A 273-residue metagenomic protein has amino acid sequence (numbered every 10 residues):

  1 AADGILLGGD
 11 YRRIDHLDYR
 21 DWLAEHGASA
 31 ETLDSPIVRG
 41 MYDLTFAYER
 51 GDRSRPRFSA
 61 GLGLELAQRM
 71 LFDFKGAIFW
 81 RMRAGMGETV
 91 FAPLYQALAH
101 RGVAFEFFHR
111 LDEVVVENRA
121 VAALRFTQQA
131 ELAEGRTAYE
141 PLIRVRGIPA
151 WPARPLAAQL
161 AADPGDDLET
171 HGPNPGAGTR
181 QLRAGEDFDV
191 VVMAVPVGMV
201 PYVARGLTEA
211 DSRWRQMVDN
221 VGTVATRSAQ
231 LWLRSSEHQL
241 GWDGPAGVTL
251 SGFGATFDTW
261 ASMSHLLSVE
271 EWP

Functional and structural regions predicted by a protein language model:
A1-G178, R183, D187: Active-site/ligand-binding neighborhood in enzyme catalytic cores
G85, T89, L132, E140-T259: Glycine-rich loop(s) and the adjacent beta-strand/alpha-helix scaffold that form part
M263-L267: Extracellular glycan-recognition surfaces and repeat-rich motifs
V269-P273: Short, intrinsically disordered, charge-balanced linker/junction segments flanking boundaries in proteins
